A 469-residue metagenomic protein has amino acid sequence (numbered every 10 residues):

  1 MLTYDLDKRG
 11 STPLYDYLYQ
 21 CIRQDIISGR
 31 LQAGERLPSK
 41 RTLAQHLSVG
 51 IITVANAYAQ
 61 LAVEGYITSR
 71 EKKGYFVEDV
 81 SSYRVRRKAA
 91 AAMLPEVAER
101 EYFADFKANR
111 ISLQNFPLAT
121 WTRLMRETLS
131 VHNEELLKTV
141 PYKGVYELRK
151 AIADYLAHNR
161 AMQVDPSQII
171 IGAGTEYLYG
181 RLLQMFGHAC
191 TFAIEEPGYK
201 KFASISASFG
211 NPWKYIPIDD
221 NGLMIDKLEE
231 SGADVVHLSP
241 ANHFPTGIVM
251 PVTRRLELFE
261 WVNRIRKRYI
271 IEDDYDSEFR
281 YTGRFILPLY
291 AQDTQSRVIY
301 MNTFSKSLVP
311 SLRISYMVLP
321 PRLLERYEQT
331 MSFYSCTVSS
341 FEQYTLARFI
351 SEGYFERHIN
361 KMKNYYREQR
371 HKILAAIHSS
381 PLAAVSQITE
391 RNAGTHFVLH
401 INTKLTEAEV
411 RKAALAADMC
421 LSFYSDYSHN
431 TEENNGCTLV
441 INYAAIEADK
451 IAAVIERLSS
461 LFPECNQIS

Functional and structural regions predicted by a protein language model:
M1-T128, L137, R322, S332-S339 (+7 more regions): N-terminal basic, amphipathic alpha-helical segments
K72, A291-R326: Active-site PLP attachment segment
I111, A241-H243, K306: Short glycine-rich anion-binding loops that position phosphate/pyrophosphate groups of nucleotides and phosphorylated
E135-R266, E278, R284-S296, Y366 (+1 more regions): Conserved core of the PLP fold type I
I152, E196-I205, Y269, R280 (+8 more regions): A generic "structured core" feature
I169, R268, V298, V385-S386 (+1 more regions): Short, conserved active-site loop motifs that form the nucleotide-linked donor/cofactor pocket
D273-D274: Walker B catalytic acidic pair
